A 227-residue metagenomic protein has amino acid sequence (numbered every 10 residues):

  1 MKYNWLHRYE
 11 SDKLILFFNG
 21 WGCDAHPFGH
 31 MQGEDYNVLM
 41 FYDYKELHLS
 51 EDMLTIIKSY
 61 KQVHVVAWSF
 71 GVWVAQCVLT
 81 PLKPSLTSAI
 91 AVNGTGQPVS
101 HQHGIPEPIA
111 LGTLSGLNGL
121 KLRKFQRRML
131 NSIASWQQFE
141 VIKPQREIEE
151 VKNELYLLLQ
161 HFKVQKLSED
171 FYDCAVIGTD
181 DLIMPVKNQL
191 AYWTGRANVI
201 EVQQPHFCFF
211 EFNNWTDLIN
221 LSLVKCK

Functional and structural regions predicted by a protein language model:
M1-Y60: Active-site catalytic motif of lipid deacylating hydrolases and related acyltransferases
V66-A75: Gly/Ala-rich beta-loop-alpha elbow adjacent to hydrolase catalytic centers
T80-G116, V151-F162, F212-T216: Flexible "cap/lid" loop of the alpha/beta hydrolase fold
P98-V141: Helix-rich cap/lid subdomain of alpha/beta-hydrolase
Q138-D170: Hydrophobic, aromatic-rich cap/lid helix
A175-I177, D181: Short beta-strand/loop motif that positions the catalytic acidic residue of the alpha/beta-hydrolase fold
L182-N188: Conserved alpha/beta-hydrolase "acid-adjacent" motif
I183, E201-N220: Catalytic histidine-centered segment of alpha/beta-hydrolase-like enzymes
